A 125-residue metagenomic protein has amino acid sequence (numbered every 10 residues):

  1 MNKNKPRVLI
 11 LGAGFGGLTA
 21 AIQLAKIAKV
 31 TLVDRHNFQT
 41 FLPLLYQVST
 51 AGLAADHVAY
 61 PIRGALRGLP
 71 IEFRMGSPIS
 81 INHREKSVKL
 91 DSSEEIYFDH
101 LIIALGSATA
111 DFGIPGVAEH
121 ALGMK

Functional and structural regions predicted by a protein language model:
M1-K5, P70-K125: FAD-binding core/adjacent interface of flavoenzyme oxidoreductases
N2-E72: Beta1-alpha1 glycine-rich phosphate/pyrophosphate-binding loop at the start of Rossmann-like nucleotide-binding domains
